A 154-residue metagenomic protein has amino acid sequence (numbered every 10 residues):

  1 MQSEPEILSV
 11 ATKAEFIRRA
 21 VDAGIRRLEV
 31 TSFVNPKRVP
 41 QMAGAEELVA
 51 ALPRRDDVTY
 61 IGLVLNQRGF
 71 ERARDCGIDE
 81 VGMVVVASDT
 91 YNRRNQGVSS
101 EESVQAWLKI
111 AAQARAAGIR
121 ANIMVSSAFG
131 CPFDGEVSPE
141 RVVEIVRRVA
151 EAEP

Functional and structural regions predicted by a protein language model:
M1-A14, V58-Q67, R93-S100, A128-E140: Active-site mouth loops of central-metabolism enzymes
S3, R26-V30, T59-L63, V81-M83 (+1 more regions): Hydrophobic faces of well-ordered beta-strands that scaffold small-molecule active sites in alpha/beta enzyme cores
E15-T31, D75-V81: Catalytic domains of carbohydrate-active enzymes, especially glycoside hydrolases
G24, R55, G77-D79, P139-P154: Structural recognition of alpha->loop->beta junctions
R26-L52, V85-S99, S127-D134: Glycine-rich, proline-tolerant flexible connector loops at the mouths of alpha/beta enzymes
R38-G62, E101-N122, E144-E151: Alpha-helix-loop-beta-strand connector modules within alpha/beta enzyme cores
P40-A43, C76, V137-E140: Generic recognition of short, well-ordered alpha-helical segments
L65-G77: Catalytic cores of alpha/beta
